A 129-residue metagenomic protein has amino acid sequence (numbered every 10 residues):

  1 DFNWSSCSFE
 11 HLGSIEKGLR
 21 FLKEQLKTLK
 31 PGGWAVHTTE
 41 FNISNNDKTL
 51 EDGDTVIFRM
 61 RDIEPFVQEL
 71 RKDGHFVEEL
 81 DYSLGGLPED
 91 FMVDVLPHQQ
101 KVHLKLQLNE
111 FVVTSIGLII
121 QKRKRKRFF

Functional and structural regions predicted by a protein language model:
D1: Conserved acidic residues
W4-C7: A conserved beta-strand element that flanks and buttresses the S-adenosyl-L-methionine
H11-S14: A short His-aromatic
G18-W34: A short glycine-rich, Lys/Arg-flanked "PGG" loop and its adjoining helix->strand segment in the class I
E40-N45: Short "lid" loop at the C-terminus of a central beta-strand within the Rossmann-like core of SAM-dependent
N46-Y82: Conserved Class I S-adenosyl-L-methionine
D81-F129: A C-terminal cap/extension of S-adenosyl-L-methionine-dependent methyltransferases that defines the acceptor-substrate
